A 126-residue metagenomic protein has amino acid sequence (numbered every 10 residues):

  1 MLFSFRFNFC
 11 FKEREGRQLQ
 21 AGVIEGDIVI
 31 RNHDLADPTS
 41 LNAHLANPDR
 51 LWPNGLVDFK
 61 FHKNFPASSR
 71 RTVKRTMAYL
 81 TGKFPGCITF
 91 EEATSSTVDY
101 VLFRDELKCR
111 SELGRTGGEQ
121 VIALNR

Functional and structural regions predicted by a protein language model:
M1-R126: Zinc-dependent metalloendopeptidases
